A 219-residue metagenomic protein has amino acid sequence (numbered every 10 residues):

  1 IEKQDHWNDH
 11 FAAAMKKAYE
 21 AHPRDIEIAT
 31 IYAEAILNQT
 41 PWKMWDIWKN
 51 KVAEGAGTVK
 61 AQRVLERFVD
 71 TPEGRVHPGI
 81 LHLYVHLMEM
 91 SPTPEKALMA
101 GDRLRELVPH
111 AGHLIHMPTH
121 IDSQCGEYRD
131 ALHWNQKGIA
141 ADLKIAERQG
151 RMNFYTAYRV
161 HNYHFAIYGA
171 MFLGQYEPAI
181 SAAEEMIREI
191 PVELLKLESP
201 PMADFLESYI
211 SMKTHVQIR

Functional and structural regions predicted by a protein language model:
I1-R24, I31-R75, L81-S91, A100-R103 (+4 more regions): Short coil/linker segments at helix-helix boundaries
Q4, E73-G74, T93-E95, E127-D130 (+1 more regions): Structural helix-adjacent loops and short alpha-helical linkers that scaffold large soluble proteins
H10, E27, K60, K96-M99 (+2 more regions): Alpha-helical positions within canonical tetratricopeptide repeat
P41, P92-E95, I218-R219: Alpha-helix capping and inter-helical loop/turn segments
E89, S123, M171, H215-I218: Hydrophobic/aromatic side-chain positions at a characteristic register within alpha-helices of tetratricopeptide repeats
R129-A146: Flexible glycine/proline-rich, aromatic-decorated loop/lid segments
N135-G138, T156-I190, E207-I210, T214: Extended catalytic-interface subdomain
